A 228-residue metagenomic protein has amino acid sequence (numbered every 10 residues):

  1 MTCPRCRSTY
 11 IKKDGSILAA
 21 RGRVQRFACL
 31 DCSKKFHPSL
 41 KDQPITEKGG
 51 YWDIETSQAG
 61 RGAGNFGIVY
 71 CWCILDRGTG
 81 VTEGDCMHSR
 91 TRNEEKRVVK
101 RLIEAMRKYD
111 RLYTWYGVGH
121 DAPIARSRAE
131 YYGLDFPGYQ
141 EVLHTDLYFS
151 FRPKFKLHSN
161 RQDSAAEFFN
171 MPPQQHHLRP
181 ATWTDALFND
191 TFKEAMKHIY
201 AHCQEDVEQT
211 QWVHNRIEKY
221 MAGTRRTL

Functional and structural regions predicted by a protein language model:
M1-P4, F27: Cys/His-enriched microdomains
R5-S8, D31: Short, cysteine/histidine-rich loop/knuckle motifs that typically chelate Zn2+
Y10-I11, F36: Cys/His-rich microdomains that often coordinate metals
D14-R21, L40-I45: Short cysteine/histidine-rich zinc-coordinating motifs and their immediately flanking basic loops
A20-H37: Cysteine-rich micro-motifs
K41-R107: Conserved RNase H-like, two-metal-ion catalytic cores of nucleic-acid enzymes
T82-S164: Conserved DEDDh/DEDDy metal-dependent 3′-5′ exonuclease domain
S164-L228: Acidic, Mg2+-coordinating catalytic module of metal-dependent nucleases/exonucleases that use a two-metal-ion mechanism
